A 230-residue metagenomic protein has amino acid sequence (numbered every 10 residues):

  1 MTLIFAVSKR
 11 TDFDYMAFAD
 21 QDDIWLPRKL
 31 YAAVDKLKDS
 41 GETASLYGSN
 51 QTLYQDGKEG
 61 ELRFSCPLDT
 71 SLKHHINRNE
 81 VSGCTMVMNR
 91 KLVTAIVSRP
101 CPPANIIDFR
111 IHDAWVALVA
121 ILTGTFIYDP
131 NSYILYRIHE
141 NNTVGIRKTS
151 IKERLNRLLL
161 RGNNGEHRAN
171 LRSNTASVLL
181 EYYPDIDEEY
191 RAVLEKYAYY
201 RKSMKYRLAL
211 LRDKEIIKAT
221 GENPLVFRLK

Functional and structural regions predicted by a protein language model:
M1-S150, G162, L229: Nucleotide-sugar donor-binding/catalytic module of glycosyltransferases that assemble extracellular/cell-envelope
R99-N105, F109, R137-K230: C-terminal subregions of glycosyltransferases and related glycan-biosynthesis enzymes
